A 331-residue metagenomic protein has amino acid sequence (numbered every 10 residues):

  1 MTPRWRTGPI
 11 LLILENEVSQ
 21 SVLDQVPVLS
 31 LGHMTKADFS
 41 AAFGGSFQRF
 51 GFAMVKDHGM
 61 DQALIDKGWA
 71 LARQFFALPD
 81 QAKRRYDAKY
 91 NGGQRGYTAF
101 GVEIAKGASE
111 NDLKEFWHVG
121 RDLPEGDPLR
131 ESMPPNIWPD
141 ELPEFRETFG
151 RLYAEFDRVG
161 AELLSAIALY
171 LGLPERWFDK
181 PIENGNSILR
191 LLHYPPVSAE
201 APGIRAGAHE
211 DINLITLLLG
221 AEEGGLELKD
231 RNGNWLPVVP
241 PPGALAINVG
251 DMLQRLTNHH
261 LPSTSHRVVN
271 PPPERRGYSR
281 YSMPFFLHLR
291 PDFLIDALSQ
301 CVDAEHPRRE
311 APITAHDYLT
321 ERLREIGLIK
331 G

Functional and structural regions predicted by a protein language model:
R4-G331: Peripheral, non-catalytic segments flanking oxidoreductase cores
